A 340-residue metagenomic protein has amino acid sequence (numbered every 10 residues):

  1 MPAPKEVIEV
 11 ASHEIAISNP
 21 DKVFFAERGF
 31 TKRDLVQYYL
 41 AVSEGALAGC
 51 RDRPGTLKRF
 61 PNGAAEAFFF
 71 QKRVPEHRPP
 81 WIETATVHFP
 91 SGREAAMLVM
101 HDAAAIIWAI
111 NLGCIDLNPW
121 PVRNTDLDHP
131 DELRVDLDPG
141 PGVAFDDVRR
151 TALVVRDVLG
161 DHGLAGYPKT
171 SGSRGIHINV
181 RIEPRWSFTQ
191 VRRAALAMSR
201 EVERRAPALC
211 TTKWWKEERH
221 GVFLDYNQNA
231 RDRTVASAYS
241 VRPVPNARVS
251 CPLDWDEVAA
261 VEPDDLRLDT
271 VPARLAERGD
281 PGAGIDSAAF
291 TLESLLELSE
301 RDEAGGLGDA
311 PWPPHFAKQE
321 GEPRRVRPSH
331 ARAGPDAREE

Functional and structural regions predicted by a protein language model:
M1-G29, V36, L47, R51 (+3 more regions): C-terminal accessory nucleic-acid interaction domains of nucleic acid-metabolism proteins
P2-A11, L40-R134, D138-P141, R149-L153 (+2 more regions): SsDNA-processing nucleotidyl-transfer enzymes
F24, A64-A67, H77, V143 (+2 more regions): Flexible loop/turn segments at secondary-structure boundaries
T31, D126-H129, A144-D147, T151 (+2 more regions): Secondary-structure capping and boundary motifs in well-ordered enzyme cores
Y38, F145-L164, V191-A206: Long, well-ordered alpha-helical scaffolding segments within enzyme catalytic domains, especially pronounced
L57-F60, G166-G172, T212-K216: Short beta-strand
T170-V180: Short, conserved phosphate-binding/catalytic loop or strand-edge motifs used in phosphoryl-/nucleotidyl-transfer
N179-R193: Catalytic palm subdomain of template-directed nucleic-acid polymerases, centered on the conserved carboxylate motif
